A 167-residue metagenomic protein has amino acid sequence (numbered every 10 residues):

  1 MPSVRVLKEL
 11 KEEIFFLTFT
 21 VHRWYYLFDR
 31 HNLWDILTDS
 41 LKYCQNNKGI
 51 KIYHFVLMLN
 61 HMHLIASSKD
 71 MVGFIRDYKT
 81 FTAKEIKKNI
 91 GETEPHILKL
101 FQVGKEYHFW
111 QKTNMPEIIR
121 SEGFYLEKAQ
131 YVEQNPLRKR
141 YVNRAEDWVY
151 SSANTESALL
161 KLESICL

Functional and structural regions predicted by a protein language model:
M1-L167: Short catalytic/metal-binding and nucleic-acid-binding patches
